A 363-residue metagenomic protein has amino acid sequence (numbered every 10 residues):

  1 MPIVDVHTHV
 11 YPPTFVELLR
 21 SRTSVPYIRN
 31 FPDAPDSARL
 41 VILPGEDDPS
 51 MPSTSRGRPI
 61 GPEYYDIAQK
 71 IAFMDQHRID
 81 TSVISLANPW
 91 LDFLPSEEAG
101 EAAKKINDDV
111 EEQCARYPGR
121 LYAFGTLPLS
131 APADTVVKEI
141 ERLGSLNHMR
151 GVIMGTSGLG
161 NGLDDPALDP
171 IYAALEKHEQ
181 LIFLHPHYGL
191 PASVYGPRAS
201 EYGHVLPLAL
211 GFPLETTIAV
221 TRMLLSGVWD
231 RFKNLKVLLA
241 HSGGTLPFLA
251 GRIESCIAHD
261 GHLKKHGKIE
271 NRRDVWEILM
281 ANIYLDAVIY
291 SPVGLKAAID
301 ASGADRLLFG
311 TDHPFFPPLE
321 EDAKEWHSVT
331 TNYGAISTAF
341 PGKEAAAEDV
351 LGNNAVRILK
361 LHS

Functional and structural regions predicted by a protein language model:
P2, V6, Y11-T81, D108-R116 (+6 more regions): Mid-to-C-terminal alpha-helical segments outside catalytic/metal-binding sites
M51-P62, Q69-L94, R120-P128, R150-S157: Divalent metal-dependent hydrolysis catalytic cores, especially in the metallo-beta-lactamase
I60-Y65, L91-D92, P128-V136, L159-P166 (+3 more regions): Acidic-and-aromatic substrate-binding clefts and catalytic sites of carbohydrate-active enzymes
S85-N88, T126-L127, H185-H187, A240-G244 (+1 more regions): Short, well-ordered beta-to-alpha junction loops that form the rim of enzyme active sites and present histidine/acidic
A99-N107, D164-Y172, S328-V329: Charged helix-capping and loop-helix junction motifs
K104-R120, A174-H187: Alpha-helix-loop-beta-strand connector modules within alpha/beta enzyme cores
V110, R120-V137, D164-D169, G189-P191 (+1 more regions): N-terminal glycine-rich cofactor-binding segment that shapes the pocket for flavin-like pterin cofactors
G144-L308: Catalytic pocket-lining loop regions of alpha/beta-barrel enzymes, especially the amidohydrolase/enolase/GH5 lineages
